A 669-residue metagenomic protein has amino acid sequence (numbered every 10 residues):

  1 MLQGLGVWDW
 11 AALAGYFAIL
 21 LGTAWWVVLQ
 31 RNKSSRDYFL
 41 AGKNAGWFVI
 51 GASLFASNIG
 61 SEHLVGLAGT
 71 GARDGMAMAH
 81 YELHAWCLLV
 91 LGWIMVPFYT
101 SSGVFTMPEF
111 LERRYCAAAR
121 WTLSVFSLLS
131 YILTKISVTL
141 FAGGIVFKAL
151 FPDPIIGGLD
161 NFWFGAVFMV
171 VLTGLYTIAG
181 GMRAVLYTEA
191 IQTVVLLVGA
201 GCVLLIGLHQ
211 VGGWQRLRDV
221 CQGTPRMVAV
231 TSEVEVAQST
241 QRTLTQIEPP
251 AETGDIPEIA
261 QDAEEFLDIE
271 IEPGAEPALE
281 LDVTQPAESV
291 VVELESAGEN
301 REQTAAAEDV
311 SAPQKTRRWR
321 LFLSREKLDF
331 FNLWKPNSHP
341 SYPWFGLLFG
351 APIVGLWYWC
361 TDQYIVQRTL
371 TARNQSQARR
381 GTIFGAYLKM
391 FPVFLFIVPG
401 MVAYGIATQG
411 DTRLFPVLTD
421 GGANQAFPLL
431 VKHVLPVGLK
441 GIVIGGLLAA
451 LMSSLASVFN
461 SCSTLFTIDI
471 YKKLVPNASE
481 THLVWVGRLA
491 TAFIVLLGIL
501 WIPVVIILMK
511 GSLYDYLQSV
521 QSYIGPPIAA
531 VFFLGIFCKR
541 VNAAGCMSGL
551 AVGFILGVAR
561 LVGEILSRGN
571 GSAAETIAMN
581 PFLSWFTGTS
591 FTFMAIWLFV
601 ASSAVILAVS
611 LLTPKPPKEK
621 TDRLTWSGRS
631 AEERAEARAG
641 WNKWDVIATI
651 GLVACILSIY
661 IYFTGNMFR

Functional and structural regions predicted by a protein language model:
M1-R669: Membrane-embedded helix-loop-helix hairpins and adjacent transmembrane boundary segments in multi-pass transporters
